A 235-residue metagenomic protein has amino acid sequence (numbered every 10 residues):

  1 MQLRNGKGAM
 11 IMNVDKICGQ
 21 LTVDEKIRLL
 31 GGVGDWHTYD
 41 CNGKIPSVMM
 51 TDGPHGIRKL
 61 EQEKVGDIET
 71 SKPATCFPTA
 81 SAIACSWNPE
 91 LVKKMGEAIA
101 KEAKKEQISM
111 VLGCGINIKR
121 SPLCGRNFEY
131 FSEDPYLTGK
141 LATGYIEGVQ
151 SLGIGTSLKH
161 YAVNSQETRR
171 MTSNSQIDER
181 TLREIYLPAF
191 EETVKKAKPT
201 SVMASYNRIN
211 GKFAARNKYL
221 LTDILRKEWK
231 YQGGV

Functional and structural regions predicted by a protein language model:
Q2-V235: Glycoside hydrolase catalytic-domain context in secreted enzymes
